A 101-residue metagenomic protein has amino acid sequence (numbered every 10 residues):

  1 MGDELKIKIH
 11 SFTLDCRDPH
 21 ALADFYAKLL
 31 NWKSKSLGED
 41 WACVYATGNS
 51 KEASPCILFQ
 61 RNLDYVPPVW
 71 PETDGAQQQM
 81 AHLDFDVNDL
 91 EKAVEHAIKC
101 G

Functional and structural regions predicted by a protein language model:
G2-I9, W32-D84, E95-G101: Vicinal oxygen chelate
H10, D24: Residues within the helices of the helix-turn-helix
T13-D15, D84-D86: Short hydrophobic/aromatic beta-strand micro-patches that form the beta-sheet surface supporting nucleotide- or nucleic
C16-R17, V94: Short, basic/low-complexity N-terminal boundary segments at the transition from targeting/disordered tails
P19-H20, W41: Alpha-helix N-cap/helix-start and coil->helix boundary motif
Y26-A27, A97: Conserved active-site tyrosine of GNAT-family acetyltransferases
